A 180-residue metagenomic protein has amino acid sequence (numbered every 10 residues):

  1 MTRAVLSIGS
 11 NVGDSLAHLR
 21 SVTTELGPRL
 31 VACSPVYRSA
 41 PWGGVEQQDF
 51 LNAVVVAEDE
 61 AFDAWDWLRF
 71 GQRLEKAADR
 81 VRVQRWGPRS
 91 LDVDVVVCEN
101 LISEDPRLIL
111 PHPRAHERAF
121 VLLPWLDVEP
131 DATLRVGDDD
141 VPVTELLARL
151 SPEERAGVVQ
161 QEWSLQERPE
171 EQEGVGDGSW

Functional and structural regions predicted by a protein language model:
M1-P41: N-terminal beta1-alpha1 ligand-phosphate binding loop
R3-V5, N52-V54, V96: Residues embedded in well-ordered beta-strands
S10, V55-E60, V97-N100: Short beta-strand-to-loop capping motifs
D14-S15, D63-D66: Secondary-structure boundary/capping motif
V22-T24, V56, R107, G137: Alpha-helix termini
G27, V56-E60, Q72-D79: Generic short alpha-helical segment signal, independent of protein family or function, capturing local helix propensity
S34, S39-L51, W65-W180: Flexible, gly/pro- and Lys/Arg-enriched active-site loops
